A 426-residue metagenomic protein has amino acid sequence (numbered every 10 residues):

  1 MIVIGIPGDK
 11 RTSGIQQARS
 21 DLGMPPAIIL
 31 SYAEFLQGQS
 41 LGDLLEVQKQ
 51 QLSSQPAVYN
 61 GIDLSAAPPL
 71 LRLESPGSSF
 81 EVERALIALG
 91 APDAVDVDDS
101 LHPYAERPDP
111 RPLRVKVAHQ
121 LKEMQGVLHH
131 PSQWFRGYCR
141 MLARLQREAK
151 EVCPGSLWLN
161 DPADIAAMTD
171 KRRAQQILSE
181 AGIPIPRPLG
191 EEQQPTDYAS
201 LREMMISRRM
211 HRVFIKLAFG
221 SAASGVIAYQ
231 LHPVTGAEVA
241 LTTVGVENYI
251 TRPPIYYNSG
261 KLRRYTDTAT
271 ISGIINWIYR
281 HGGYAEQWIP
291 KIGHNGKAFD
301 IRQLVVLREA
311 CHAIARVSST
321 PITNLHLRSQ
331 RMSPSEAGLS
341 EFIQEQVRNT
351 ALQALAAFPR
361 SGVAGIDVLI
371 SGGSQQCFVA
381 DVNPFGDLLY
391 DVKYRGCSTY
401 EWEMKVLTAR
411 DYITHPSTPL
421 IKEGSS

Functional and structural regions predicted by a protein language model:
M1-I2: Extreme N-terminal starter segment of soluble prokaryotic enzymes
I6-A18, A27-E192, T196-A199: Conserved N-proximal alpha/beta basic substrate-recognition cap immediately N-terminal to, or forming the N-lobe
P7-G8, E34, E192, F219 (+4 more regions): Short, flexible loop/turn elements at secondary-structure junctions
A18-L22, S54-P69, A315-F358: C-terminal or late-domain output modules
R19, G283, S361-A364: PAS/PAS-like sensory domains
M205-N324: Phosphate-binding site of ATP-dependent enzymes
R302, D367-L369: Short, surface-exposed charged micro-motifs
L325-V363, I370-S426: C-terminal active-site "lid" helix and adjoining low-complexity regulatory extension at the edge of ATP-using catalytic
